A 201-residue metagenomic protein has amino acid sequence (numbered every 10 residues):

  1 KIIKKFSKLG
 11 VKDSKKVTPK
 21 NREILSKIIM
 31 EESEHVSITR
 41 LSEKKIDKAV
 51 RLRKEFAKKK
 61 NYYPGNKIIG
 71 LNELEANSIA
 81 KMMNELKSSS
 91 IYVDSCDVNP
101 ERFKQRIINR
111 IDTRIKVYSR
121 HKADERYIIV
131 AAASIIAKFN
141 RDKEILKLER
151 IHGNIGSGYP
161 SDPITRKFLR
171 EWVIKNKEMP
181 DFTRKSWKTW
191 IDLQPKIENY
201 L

Functional and structural regions predicted by a protein language model:
K1-L201: RNase H-like, Mg2+-dependent phosphodiesterase core, and more generally RNA phosphate-backbone-engaging helix-loop
